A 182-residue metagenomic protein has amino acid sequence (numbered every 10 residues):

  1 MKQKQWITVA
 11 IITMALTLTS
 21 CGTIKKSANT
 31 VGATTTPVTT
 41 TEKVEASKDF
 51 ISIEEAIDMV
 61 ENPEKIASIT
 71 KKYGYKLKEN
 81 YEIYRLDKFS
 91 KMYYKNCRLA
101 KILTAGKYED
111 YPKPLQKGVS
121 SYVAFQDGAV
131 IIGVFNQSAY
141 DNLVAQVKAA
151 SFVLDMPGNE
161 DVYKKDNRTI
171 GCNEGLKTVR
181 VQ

Functional and structural regions predicted by a protein language model:
M1-A10: Bacterial N-terminal signal peptides that target proteins for export
T17-S20: C-terminal motif of bacterial Sec signal peptides marking the signal peptidase cleavage site
G22-K25: Bacterial signal peptide processing site
N29-I53: Post-signal peptide N-terminal segment of mature Sec-exported envelope proteins
D58-E79, N136-M156: Amphipathic alpha-helical segments
Y81-R98, E160-R168: Ser/Thr-rich, low-complexity intrinsically disordered terminal regions
Y93-E160: Long, charged/polar, surface-exposed segments that mediate recognition or autoinhibition
P157-G175, V179-V181: Short, exposed beta-strand-loop hairpins at the edges of beta-sheets in extracellular/periplasmic proteins
